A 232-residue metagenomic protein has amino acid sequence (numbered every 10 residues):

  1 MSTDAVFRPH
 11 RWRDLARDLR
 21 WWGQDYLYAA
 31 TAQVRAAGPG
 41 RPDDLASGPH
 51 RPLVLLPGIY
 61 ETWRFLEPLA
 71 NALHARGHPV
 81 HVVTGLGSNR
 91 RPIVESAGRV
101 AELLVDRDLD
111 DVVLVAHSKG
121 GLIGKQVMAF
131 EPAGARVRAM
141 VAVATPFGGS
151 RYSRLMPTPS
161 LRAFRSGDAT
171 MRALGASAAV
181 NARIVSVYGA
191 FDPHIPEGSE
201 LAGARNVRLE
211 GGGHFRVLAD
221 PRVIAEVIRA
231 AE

Functional and structural regions predicted by a protein language model:
M1-V54, Y60-V82, D106-L109, A231: Flexible, membrane-associating and regulatory peripheral segments of lipid-active enzymes
Y26, F65, P92, Y152 (+3 more regions): Short, function-defining helix-loop hinge/capping sites that tune catalysis or transport
P42-D43, A129, S177, S199 (+1 more regions): Hydrophobic alpha-helical segments, principally membrane-spanning helices and signal/leader peptides
P49, V137, G203-A204: A broad structural signal for short, well-ordered beta-strand segments within beta-sheet-rich domains
L53-R64, P68, A72-A182, H194-I195: Serine-dependent carboxylesterase/thioesterase catalytic core of lipase-like alpha/beta-hydrolase/SGNH enzymes
V180-E232: C-terminal catalytic-base region of ester-bond hydrolases, centering on the histidine of the charge-relay
